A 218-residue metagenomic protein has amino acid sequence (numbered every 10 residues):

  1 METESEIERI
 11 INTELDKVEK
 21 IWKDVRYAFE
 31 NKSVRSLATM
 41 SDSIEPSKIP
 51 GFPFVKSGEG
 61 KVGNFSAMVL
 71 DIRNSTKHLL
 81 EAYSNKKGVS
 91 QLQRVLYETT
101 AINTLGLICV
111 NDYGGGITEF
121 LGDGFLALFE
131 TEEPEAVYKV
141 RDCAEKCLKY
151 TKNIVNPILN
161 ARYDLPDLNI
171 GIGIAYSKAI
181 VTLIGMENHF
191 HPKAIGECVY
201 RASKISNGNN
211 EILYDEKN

Functional and structural regions predicted by a protein language model:
M1-G63: Regulatory cytosolic signal-relay segments
R9, K20, K77, K149 (+2 more regions): Charged/polar, solvent-exposed surface patches and flexible loops
I21-K32, K86-V89, P134-V137, N169 (+1 more regions): A broad, low-specificity signal for short, low-complexity segments enriched in glycine/proline and polar/charged
N31-S43, G88-N111, N156-P157, A161-Y163 (+1 more regions): Solvent-exposed, charged interface segments at domain starts and junctions
I44-K48, E98, F120, G173-Y176 (+1 more regions): Short hydrophobic/aromatic-rich motifs at helix boundaries and adjacent loops
S47-G51, I108-V110, N153-N156, I195-G196: Short amphipathic alpha-helical surface micro-motifs
P53-D142: Catalytic NTP-binding/metal-coordinating core of nucleotidyl cyclase/transferase enzymes
E133-N218: Catalytic beta-strand-to-alpha-helix segment of the class III nucleotidyl cyclase homology domain
